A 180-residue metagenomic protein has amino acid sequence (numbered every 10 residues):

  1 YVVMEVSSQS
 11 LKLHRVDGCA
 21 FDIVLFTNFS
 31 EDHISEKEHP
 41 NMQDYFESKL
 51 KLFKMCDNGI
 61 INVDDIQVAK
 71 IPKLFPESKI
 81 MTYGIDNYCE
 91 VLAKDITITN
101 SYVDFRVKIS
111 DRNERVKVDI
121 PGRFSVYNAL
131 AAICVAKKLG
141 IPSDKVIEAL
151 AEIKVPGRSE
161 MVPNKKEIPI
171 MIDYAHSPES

Functional and structural regions predicted by a protein language model:
Y1-V3, K12, D22-I170: Acidic, Mg2+-coordinating active-site environments of NTP-dependent enzymes
V6-S7: Short beta-strand-centered segment that lines the nucleotide-binding/catalytic pocket of NTP-utilizing
S10-G18: Conserved helix/coil segment N-terminal to the catalytic DExD/H
D173: Conserved phosphate/oxyanion-binding catalytic-loop motifs
H176-S180: AMP-binding/adenylate-forming catalytic core of the ANL superfamily
